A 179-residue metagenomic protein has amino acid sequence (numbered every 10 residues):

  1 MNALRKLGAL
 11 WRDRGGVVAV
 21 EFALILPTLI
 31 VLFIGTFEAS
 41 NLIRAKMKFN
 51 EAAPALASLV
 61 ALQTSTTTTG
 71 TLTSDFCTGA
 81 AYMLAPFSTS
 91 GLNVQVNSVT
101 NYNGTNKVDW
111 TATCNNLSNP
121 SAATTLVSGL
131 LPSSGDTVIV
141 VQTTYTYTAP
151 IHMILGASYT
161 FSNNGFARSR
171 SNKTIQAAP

Functional and structural regions predicted by a protein language model:
M1-Y82: Alpha-helical assembly-interface signal, strongest on the long, hydrophobic N-terminal helix that forms
P54-P179: Short, conserved structural patches
